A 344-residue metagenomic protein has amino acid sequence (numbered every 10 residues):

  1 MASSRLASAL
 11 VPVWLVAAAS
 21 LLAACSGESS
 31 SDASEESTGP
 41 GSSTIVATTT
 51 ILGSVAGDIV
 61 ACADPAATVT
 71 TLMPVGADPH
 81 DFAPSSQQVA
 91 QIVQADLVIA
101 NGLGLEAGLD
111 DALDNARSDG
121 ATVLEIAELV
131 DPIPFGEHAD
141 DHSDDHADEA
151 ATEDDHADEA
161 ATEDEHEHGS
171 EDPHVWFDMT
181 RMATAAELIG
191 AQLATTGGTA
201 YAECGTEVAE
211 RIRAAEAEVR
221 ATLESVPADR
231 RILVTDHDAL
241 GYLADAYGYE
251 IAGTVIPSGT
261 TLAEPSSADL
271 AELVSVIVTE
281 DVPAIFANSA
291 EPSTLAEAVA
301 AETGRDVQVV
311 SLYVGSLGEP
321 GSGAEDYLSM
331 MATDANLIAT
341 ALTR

Functional and structural regions predicted by a protein language model:
A2-L15, L21-R344: Extracytoplasmic metal-acquisition and chelation regions
